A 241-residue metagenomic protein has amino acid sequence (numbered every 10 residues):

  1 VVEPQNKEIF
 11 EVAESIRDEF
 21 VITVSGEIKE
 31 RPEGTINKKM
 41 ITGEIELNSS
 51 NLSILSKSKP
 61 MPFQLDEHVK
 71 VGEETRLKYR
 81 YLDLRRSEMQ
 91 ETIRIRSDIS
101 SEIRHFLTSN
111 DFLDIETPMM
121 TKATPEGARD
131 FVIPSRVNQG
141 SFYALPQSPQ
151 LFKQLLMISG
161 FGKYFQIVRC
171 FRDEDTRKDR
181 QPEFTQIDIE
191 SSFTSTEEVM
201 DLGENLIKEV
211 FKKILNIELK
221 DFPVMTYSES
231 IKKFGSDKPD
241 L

Functional and structural regions predicted by a protein language model:
V1-L241: Class II aminoacyl-tRNA synthetase catalytic cores and aaRS-like
